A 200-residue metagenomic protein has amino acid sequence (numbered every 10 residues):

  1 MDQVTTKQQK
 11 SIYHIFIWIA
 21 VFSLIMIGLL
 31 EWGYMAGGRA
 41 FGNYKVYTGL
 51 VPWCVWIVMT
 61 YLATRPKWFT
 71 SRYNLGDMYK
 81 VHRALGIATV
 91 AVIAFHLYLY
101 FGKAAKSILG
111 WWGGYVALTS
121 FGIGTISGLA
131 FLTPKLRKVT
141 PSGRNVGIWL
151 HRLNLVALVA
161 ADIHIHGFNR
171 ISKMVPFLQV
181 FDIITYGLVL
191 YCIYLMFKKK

Functional and structural regions predicted by a protein language model:
D2-K200: Membrane-embedded alpha-helical bundles that constitute the cytochrome b-like, heme-associated redox core of multi-pass
